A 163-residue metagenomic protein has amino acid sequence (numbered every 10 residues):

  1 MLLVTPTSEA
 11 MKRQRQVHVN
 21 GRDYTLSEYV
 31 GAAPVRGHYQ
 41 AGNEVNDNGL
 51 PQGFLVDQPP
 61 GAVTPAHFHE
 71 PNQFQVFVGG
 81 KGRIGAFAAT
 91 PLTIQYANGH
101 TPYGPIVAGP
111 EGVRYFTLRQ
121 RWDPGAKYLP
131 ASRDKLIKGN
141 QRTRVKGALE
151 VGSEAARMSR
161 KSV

Functional and structural regions predicted by a protein language model:
M1-N48, A126-V163: A short, N-terminal "cap"/entry segment at the start of jelly-roll beta-barrel domains of the cupin/DSBH fold
H18-D23, Y29-H69, R83, A88-P91 (+2 more regions): Conserved short histidine dyad/triad with adjacent acidic residue
L55-Q58, F74-K81, Q95, Y115-F116: Short, structured motif recognition centered on aromatic/hydrophobic residues
G61-F74, V107-E111: Short, low-complexity cationic-aromatic patches
G79-R83, H100-Y103, Q120-D123, G139-R144: Glycine-rich loops and low-complexity Gly/Arg-rich segments that provide flexible linkers or classic glycine-based
A88-P91, G99-Y128: Ligand-binding loop in jelly-roll beta-barrel domains
